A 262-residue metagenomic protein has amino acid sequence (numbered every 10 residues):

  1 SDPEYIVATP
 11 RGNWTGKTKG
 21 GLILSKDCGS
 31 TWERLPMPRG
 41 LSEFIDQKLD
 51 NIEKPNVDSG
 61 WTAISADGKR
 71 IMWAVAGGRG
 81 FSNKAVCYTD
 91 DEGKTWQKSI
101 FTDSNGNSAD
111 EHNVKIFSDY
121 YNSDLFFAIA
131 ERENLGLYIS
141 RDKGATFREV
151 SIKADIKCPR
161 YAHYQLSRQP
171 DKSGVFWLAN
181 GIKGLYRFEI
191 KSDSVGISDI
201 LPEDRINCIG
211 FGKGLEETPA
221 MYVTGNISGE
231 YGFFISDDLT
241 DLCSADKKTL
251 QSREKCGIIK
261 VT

Functional and structural regions predicted by a protein language model:
S1-T262: Extracellular glycan-interacting surfaces
